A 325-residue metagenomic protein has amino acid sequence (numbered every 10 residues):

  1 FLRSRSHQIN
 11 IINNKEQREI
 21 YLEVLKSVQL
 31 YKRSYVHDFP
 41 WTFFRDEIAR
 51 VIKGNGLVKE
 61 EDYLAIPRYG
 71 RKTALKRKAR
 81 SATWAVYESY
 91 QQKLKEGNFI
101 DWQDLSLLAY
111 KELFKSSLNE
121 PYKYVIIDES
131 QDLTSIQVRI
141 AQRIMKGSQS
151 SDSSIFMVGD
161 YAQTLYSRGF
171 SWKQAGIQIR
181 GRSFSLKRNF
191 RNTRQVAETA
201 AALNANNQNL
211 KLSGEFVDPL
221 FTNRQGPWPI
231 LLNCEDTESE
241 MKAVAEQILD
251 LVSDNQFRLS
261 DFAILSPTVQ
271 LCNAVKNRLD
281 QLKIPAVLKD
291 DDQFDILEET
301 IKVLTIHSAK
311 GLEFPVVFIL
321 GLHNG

Functional and structural regions predicted by a protein language model:
F1-F99: A basic/glycine-biased coupling hinge at the interface between accessory DNA-binding modules
L2-N10, A85, Q91-N98, K115-E120 (+2 more regions): Conserved helicase motor core of SF1/SF2 NTP-dependent helicases
N13-V28, A109-L113, E240, V244-L251: Generic hydrophobic alpha-helical segments
I48-K53, A109, V125-S130: N-terminal targeting leaders only when they are immediately followed by extended low-complexity/repeat-rich tracts
A49, R68, L107-K111, A201 (+2 more regions): Short amphipathic alpha-helical surface patches that mediate protein-protein
N98-L107: Short glycine-rich substrate-engagement loop in P-loop NTPases that contacts/grips substrate
